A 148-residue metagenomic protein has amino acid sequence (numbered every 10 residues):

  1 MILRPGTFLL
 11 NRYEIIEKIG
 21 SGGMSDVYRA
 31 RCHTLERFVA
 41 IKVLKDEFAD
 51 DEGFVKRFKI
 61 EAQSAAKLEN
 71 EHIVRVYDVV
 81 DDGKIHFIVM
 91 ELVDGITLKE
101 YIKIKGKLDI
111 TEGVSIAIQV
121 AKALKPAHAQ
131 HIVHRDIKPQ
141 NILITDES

Functional and structural regions predicted by a protein language model:
I16-G22, V27: Protein kinase glycine-rich loop
G20, I60, E69-H72: Flexible N-lobe loop architecture of eukaryotic-like protein kinase catalytic domains
R31-F38: Conserved N-lobe loop of protein kinases adjacent to the ATP-binding glycine-rich P-loop
K45-K67: AlphaC helix of the eukaryotic protein kinase fold
V79: Activation-segment/catalytic-loop signature of the eukaryotic protein kinase fold
G83-T97, Y101: Conserved short submotifs of the Hanks-type protein kinase catalytic core that shape the nucleotide-binding pocket
I116-A117: Activation segment signature within eukaryotic-like protein kinase domains
V120-I132: Protein kinase catalytic-loop region centered on the HRD/HxD motif
